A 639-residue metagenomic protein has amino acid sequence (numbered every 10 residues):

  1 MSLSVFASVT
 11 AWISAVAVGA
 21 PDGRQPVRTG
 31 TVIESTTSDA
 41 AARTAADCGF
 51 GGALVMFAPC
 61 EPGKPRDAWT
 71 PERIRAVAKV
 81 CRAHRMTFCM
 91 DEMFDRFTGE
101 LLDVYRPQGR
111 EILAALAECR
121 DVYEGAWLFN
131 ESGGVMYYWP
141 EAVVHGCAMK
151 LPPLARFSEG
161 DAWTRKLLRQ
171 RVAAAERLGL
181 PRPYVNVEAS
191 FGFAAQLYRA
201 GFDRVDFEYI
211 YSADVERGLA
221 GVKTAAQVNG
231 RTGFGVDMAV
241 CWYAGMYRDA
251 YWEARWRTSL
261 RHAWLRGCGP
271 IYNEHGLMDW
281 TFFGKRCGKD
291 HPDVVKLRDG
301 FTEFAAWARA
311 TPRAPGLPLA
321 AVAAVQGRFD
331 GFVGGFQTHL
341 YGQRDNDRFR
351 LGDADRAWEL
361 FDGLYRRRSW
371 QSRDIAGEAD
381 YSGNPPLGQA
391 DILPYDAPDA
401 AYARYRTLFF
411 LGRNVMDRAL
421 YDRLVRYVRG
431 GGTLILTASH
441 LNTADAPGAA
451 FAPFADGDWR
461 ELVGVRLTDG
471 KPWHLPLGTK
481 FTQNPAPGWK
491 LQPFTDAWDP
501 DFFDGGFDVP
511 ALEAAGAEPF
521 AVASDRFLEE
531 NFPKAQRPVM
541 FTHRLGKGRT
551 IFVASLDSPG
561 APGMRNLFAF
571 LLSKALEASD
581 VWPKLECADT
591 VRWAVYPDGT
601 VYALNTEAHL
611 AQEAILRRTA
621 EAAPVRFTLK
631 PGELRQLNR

Functional and structural regions predicted by a protein language model:
A20-G23, K296-Y405, P631: Aromatic-Pro/Gly-enriched surface loop or interdomain linker that acts as a lid/target-recognition segment
E34-W163, S190-Y209, V240-W242, M246-Y247 (+1 more regions): Aromatic-lined carbohydrate-binding surfaces of glycoside hydrolases
S38-G51, V55-A58, P62-R75, K79-H84 (+3 more regions): Helical hinge/lid and interdomain linker segments adjacent to catalytic or ligand-binding clefts that mediate domain
F202, G221-R255, M278-D290: Active-site clefts of carbohydrate-active enzymes
L317-D353, A403, N414, V425 (+2 more regions): Carbohydrate-binding surface patches
M416-A497: A glycine-rich, often tryptophan-bearing local segment used as a flexible ligand/cofactor-contacting loop or short
I435, V625-R639: C-terminal beta-strand-rich structural cap/linker in extracellular carbohydrate-active enzymes
T443, P476-G546, D557-R565, L572-T600 (+2 more regions): Catalytic beta-strand/loop cores that center a nucleophilic Ser/Cys/Thr and support acyl-enzyme chemistry
